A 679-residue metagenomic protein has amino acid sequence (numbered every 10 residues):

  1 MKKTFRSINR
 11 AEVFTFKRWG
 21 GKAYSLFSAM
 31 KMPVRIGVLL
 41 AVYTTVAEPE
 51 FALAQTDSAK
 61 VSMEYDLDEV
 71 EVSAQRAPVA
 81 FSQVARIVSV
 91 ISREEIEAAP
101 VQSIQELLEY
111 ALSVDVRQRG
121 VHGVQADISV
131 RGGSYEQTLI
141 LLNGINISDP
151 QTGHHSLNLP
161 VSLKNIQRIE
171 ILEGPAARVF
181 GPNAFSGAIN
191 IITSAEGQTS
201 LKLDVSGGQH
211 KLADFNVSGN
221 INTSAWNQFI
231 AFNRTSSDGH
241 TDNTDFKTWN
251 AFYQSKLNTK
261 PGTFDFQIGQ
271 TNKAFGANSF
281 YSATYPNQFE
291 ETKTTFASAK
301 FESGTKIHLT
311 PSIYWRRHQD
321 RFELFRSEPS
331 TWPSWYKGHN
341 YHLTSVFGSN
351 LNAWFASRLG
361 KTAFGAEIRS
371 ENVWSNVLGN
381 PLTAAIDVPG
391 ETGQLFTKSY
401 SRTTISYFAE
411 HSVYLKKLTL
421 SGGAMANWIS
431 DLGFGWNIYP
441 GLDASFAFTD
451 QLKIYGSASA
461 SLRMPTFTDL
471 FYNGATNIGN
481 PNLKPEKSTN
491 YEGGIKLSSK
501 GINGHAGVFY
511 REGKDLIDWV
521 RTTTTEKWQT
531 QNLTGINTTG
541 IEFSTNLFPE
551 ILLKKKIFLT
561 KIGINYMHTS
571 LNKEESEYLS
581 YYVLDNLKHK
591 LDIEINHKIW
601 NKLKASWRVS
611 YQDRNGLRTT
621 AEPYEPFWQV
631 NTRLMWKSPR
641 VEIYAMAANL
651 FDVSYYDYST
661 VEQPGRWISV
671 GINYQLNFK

Functional and structural regions predicted by a protein language model:
D66-A99, D127: N-terminal periplasmic "start-of-domain" segments of outer-membrane beta-barrel proteins
Q105, E109-I145, D149: Extracytoplasmic beta-strand/coil segments of soluble accessory domains associated with Gram-negative outer-membrane
D127, N146-E173, I192-S194: Short acidic/polar hinge/loop motifs at secondary-structure boundaries that mediate gating or recognition
G187-A188, T193-I221, A231-F232, S236-T244: Short strand-turn segments of transmembrane beta-barrel domains in outer membranes, especially the first one or two
S237-T248, G262-S345: Flexible loop and strand-edge segments within Gram-negative outer membrane beta-barrel domains
I268, L359, E367, E391-E512 (+4 more regions): Structural signature of Gram-negative outer-membrane beta-barrels, strongest in the C-terminal barrel of TonB-dependent
Y281-T305, H342-T344, G433, A447 (+4 more regions): Outer-membrane beta-barrel signature, preferentially recognizing the C-terminal barrel domain of Gram-negative
Y414, L418-L420, Y510-E512, N532-L617 (+1 more regions): Gram-negative outer-membrane beta-barrel transporters
